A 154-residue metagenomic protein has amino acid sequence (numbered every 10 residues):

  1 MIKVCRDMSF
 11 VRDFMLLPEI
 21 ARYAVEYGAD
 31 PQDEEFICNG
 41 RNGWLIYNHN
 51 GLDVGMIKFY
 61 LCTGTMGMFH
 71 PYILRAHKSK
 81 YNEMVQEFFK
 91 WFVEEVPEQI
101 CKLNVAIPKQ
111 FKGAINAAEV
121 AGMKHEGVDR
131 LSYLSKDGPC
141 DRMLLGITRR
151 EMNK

Functional and structural regions predicted by a protein language model:
M1-A29: Short amphipathic alpha-helix that is part of the acyltransferase structural core
E34-I46, G55: A short helix-loop-beta-strand connector motif used in the catalytic cores of GNAT acetyltransferases and, in some
N42, C140-L144: Short hydrophobic/aromatic beta-strand or adjacent loop that forms the aromatic wall/cage of a ligand/substrate-binding
L52-L61, G67-M68: Conserved beta-strand in the GNAT
G64-A76, A106: Conserved acetyl-CoA binding element of GNAT-fold acetyltransferases
S79-E94, N116: Conserved acetyl-CoA-binding loop-helix of GNAT-fold acetyltransferases
L103-E119, S132-Y133: Conserved beta-strand-loop-alpha-helix junction that forms the acyl-donor binding cleft
A106, K124-C140: Conserved catalytic-core motifs of GNAT/GCN5-like acyltransferases
